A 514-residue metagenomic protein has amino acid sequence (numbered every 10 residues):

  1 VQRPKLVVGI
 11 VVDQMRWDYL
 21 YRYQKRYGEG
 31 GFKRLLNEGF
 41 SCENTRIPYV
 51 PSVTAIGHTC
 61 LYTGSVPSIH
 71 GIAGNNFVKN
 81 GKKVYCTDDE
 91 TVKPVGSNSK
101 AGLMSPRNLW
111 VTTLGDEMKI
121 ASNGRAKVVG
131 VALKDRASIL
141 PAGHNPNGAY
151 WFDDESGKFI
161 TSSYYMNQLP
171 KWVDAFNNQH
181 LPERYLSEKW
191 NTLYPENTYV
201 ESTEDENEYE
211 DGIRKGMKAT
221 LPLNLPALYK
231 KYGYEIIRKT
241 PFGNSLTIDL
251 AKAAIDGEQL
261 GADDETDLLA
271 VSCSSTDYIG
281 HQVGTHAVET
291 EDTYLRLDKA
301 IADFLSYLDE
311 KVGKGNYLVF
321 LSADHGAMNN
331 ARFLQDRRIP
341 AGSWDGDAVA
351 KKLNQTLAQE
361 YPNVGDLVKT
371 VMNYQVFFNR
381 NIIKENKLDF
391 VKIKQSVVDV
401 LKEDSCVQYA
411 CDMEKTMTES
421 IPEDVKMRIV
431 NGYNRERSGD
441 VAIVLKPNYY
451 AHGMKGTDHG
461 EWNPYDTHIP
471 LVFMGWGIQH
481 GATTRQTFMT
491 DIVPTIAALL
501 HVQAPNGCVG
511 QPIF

Functional and structural regions predicted by a protein language model:
R3-V8, E38-C42, I69, N123-V128 (+6 more regions): Loop/turn elements at helix/coil->beta-strand transitions in domains of secreted/extracellular proteins
P4-R16, L35, L61, M118 (+7 more regions): Beta-strand elements within well-structured catalytic alpha/beta cores of enzymes that handle phosphate/sulfate esters
V11, M15-R16, G28-F32, G57-L61 (+12 more regions): Stable alpha-helical elements in mature extracytoplasmic
R16-Y23, I47, S99-P106, Y234-P241 (+6 more regions): Second-shell loop/turn segments in exported
L20-I69, K127-V131: Short, structured active-site-proximal loop/turn typified by the sulfatase FGly-forming signature C/S-X-P-X-R
N44, V53, N75-L103, V111 (+8 more regions): Secreted, luminal/periplasmic, and some membrane-associated catalytic domains that remodel anionic oxygen-ester
V66, G74-E265, S274-H281, D399-S405 (+1 more regions): His/Asp/Glu-rich, glycine-adjacent segments that coordinate divalent cations and/or stabilize oxyanion chemistry on
A348-K387, D458-L500: Substrate-binding rim/cap in mid-to-C-terminal beta-strand-loop elements of soluble/periplasmic
